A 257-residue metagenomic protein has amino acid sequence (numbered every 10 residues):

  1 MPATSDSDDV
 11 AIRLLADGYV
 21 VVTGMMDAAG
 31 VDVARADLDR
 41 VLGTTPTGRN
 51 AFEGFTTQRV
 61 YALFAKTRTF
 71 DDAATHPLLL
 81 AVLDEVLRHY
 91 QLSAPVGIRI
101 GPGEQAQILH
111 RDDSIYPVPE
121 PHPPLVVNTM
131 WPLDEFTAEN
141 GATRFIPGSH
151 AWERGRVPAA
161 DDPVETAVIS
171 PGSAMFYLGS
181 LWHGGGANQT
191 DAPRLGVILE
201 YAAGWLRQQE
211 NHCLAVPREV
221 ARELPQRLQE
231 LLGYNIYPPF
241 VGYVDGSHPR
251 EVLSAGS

Functional and structural regions predicted by a protein language model:
M1-D17, V22-V118: Non-heme Fe(II)-dependent double-stranded beta-helix
Y19, V126, R194-G196: Short hydrophobic/aromatic beta-strand or adjacent loop that forms the aromatic wall/cage of a ligand/substrate-binding
D27, D71-D72, H122, E165-V168 (+1 more regions): Aromatic-acidic/polar surface patches that form glycan- and anion
A65, T75, I146, Y177 (+1 more regions): A conserved hydrophobic position in a structured secondary element of the catalytic/binding core that shapes
Q91, P123-L125, D191-P193: A short, structural micro-pattern
A94-G97, T129-W131, V197-Y201: A structural signal for short, well-ordered beta-strand segments
E104-I169, A203-P217: Catalytic core of non-heme Fe(II) oxygenases with the double-stranded beta-helix
W152-F176, S180-L181, G186-S257: Conserved double-stranded beta-helix
